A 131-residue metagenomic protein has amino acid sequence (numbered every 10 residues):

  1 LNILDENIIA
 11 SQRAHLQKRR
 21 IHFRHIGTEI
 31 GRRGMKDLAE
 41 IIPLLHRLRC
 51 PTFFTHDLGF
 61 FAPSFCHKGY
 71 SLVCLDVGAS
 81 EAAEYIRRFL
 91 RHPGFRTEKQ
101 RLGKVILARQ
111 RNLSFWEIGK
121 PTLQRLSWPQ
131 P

Functional and structural regions predicted by a protein language model:
L1-R20, H25, L38, F61-P131: Acidic, PIN/NYN-like endoribonuclease modules and their adjacent C-terminal/linker elements
R24-L38, P43-L48, V73: Basic nucleic-acid-binding interfaces
T28, F53-T55, R87-R88: Mixed-charge, polar/low-complexity N-terminal
L44-K68: Acidic, metal-binding active-site segment of PIN/NYN-like and related structure-specific nucleases
